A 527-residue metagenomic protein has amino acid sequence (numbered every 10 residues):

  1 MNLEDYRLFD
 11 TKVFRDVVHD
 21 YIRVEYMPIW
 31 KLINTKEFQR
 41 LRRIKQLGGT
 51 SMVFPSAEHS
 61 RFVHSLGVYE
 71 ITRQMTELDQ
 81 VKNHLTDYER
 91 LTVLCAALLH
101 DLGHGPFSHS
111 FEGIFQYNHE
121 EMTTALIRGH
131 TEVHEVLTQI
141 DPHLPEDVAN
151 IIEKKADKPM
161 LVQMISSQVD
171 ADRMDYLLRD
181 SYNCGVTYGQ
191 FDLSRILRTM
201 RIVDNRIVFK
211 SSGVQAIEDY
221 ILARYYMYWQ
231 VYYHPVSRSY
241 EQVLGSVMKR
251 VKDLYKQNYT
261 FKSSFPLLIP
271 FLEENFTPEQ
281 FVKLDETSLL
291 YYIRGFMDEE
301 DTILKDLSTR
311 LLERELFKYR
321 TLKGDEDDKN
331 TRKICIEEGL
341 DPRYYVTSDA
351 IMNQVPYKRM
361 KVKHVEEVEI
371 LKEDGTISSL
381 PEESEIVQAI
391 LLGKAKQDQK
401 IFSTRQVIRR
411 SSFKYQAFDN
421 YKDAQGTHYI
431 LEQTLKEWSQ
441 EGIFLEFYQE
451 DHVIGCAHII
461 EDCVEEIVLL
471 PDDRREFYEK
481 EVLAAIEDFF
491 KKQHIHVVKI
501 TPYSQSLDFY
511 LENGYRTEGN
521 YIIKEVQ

Functional and structural regions predicted by a protein language model:
M1-T92, P106-S110, Q116-R410: Histidine-centered, transition-metal-coordinating active-site segments
L99, G103-H104, R474: Short active-site segment of divalent metal-dependent hydrolases/proteases that encodes the spacing between
K422-E450: Active-site rim helix/loop that mediates acceptor-substrate recognition in acyltransferases
S439-I443, Q449, C456-D462, E466-I467: A conserved beta-strand-loop-helix scaffold within acyl/acetyltransferase catalytic domains
V464-E476: A short, internal acetyl-CoA/4′-phosphopantetheine-binding micro-motif in the GNAT/acyltransferase core
R475-D488, E512: Conserved acetyl-CoA-binding loop-helix of GNAT-fold acetyltransferases
V498-F509, I523-V526: Conserved beta-strand-loop-alpha-helix junction that forms the acyl-donor binding cleft
L511-N520: Conserved acetyl-CoA-binding loop of GNAT-fold acetyltransferases
